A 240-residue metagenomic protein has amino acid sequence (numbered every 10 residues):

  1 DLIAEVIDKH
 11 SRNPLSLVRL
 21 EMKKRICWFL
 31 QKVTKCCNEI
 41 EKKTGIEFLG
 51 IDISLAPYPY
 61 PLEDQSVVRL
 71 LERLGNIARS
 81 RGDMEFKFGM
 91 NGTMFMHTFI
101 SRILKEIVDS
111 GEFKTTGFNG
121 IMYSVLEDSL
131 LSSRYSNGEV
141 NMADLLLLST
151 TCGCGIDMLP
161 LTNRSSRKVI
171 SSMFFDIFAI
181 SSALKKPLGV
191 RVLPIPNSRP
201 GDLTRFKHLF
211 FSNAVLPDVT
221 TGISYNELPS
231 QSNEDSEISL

Functional and structural regions predicted by a protein language model:
D1-L240: Anaerobic metallocofactor- and corrinoid-dependent redox/one-carbon enzyme cores, especially those from methanogenesis
